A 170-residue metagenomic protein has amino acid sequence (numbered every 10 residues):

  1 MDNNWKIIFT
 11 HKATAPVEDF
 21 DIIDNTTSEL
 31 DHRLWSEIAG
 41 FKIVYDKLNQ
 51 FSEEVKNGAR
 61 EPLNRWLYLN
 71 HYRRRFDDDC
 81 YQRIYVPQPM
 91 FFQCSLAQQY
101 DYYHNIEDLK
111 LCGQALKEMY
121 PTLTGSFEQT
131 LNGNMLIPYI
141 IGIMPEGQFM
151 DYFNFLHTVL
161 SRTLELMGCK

Functional and structural regions predicted by a protein language model:
M1-K170: ER/Golgi luminal nucleotide-sugar-dependent glycosyltransferases, focusing on the catalytic module
